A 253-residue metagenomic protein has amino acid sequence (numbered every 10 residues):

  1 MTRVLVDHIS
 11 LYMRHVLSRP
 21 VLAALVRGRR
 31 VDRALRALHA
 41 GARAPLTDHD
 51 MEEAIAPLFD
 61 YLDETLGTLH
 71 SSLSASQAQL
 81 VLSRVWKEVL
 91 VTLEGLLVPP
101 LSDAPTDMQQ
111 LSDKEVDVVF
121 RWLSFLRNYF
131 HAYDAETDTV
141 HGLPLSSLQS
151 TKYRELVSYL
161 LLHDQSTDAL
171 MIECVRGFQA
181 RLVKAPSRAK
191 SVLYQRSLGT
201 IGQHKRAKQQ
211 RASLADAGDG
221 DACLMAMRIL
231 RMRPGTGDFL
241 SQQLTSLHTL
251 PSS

Functional and structural regions predicted by a protein language model:
M1-S253: Eukaryotic terminal intrinsically disordered regions
